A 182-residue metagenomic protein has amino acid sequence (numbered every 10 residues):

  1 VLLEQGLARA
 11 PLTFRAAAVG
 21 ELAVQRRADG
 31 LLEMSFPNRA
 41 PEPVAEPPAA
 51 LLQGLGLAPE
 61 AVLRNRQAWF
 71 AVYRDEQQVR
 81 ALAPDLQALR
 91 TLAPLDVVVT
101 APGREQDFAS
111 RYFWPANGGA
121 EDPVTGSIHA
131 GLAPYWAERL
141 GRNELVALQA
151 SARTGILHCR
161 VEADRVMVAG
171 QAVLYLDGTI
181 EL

Functional and structural regions predicted by a protein language model:
V1-L182: Active-site proximal loop and beta-alpha junction motif in alpha/beta enzyme cores
